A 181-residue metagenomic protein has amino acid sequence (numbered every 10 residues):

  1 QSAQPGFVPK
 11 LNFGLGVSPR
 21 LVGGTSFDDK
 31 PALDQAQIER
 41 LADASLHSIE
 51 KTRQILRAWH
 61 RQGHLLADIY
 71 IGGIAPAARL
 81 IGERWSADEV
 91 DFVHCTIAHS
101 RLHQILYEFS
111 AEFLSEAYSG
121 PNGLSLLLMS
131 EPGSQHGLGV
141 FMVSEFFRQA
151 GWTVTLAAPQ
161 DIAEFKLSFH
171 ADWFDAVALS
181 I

Functional and structural regions predicted by a protein language model:
Q1-L114: Long amphipathic alpha-helical segments
E108-I181: Conserved mid-sequence domains
